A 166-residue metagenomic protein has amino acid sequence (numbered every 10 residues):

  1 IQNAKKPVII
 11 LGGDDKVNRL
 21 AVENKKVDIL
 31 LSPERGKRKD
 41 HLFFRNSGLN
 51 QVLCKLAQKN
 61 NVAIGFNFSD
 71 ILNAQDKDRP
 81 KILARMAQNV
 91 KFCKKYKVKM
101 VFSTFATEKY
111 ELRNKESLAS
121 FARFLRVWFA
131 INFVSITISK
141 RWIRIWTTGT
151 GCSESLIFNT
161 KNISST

Functional and structural regions predicted by a protein language model:
I1-K5, I9-G12: Charged, low-complexity intrinsically disordered segments
N3-K5, N18-T166: Charged catalytic cores and adjacent phosphate/nucleic-acid-binding surfaces used for phosphate/nucleic-acid chemistry
G12-N18: Ordered, amphipathic secondary-structure segments that act as subunit-interaction surfaces in large macromolecular
